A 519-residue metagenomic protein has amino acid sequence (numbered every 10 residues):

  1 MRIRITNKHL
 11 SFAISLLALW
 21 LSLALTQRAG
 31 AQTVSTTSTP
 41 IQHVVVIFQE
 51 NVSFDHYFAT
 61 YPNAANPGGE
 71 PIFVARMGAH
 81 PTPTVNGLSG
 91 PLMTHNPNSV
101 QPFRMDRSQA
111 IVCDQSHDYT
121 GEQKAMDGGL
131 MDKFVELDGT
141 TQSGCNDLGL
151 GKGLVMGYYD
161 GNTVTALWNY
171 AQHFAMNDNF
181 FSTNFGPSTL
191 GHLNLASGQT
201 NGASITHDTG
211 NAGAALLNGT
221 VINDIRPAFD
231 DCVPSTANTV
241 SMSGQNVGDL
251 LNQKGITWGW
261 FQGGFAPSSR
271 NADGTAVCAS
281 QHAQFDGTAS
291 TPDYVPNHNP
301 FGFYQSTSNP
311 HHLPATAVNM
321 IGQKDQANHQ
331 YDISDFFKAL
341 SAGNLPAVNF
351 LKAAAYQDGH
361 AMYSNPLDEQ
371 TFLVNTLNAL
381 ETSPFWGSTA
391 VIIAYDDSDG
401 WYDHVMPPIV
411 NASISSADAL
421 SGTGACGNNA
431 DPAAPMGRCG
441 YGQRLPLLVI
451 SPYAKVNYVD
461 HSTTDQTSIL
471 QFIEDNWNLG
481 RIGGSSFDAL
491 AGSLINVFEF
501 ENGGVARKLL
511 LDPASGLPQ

Functional and structural regions predicted by a protein language model:
R2-I14: Bacterial N-terminal signal peptides that target proteins for export
A13-A24: Bacterial N-terminal signal peptides
A29-Q519: N-terminal pro-sequences and low-complexity stem/linker regions of secreted or lumenal proteins
